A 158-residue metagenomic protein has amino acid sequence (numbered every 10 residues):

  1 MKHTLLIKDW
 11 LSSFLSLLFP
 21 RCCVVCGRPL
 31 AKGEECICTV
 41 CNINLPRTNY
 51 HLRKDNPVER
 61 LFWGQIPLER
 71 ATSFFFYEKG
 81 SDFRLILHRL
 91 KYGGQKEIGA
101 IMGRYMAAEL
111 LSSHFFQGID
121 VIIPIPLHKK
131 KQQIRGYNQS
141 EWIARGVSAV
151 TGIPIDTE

Functional and structural regions predicted by a protein language model:
M1-E158: Glycine-rich phosphate/pyrophosphate-handling loop used in enzymes and phosphotransfer proteins
